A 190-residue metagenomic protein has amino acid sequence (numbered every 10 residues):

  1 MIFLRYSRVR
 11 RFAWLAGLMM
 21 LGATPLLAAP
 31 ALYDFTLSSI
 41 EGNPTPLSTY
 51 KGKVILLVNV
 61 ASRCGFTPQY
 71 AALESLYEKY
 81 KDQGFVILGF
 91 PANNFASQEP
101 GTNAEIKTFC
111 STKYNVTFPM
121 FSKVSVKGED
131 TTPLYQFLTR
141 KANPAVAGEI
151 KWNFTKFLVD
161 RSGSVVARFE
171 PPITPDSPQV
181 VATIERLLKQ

Functional and structural regions predicted by a protein language model:
I2-L15: Bacterial N-terminal signal peptides that target proteins for export
A13-P25: Bacterial N-terminal signal peptides
L26-S48, P68, T132-P133: N-terminal "domain-start" segment that seeds a small globular fold
S39, N59-R63: Amphipathic alpha-helical repeat scaffolds
K51-L56: Local sequence-structure signature of Cys/Sec-based thiol-disulfide redox active-site neighborhoods
F66-T131: Structural microenvironment flanking redox-active thiols in thiol-disulfide oxidoreductases
P133-Q136, R140-Q190: Thiol-/selenol-based redox modules, centered on thioredoxin-like and closely related oxidoreductase domains
